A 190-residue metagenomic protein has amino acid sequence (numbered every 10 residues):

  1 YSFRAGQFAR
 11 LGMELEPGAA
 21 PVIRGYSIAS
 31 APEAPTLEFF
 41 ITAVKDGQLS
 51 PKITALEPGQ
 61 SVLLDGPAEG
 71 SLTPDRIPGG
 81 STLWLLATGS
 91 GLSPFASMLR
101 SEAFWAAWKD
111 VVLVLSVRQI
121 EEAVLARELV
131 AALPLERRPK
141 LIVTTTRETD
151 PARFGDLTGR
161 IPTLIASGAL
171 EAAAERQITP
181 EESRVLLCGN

Functional and structural regions predicted by a protein language model:
Y1-Q60, T146-R147: Ferredoxin-reductase
A68-P78: A short, basic/flexible loop-to-alpha-helix module at the beginning of a structural domain
R76-T82, T179-E181: Short helix-loop-beta connector
G80, A103-V111: Conserved S-adenosyl-L-methionine
L83-L86, L186: Conserved beta-strand elements of the Class I
T88-S93: Ser/Thr-glycine-rich phosphate-binding loops at phosphate-binding pockets of nucleotides, nucleotide cofactors
P94-F104: Histidine-anchored nucleotide/phosphate-binding helix
V114, Q119-G189: Reductase modules of NAD(P)H-dependent flavoproteins
